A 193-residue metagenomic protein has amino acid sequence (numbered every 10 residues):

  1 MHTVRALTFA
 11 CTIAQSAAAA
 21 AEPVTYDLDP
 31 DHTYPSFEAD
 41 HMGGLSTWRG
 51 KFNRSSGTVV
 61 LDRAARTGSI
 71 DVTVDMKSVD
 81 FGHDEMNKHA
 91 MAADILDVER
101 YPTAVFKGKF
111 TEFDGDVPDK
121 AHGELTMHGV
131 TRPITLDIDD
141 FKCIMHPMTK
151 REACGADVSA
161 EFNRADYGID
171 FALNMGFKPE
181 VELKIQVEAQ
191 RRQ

Functional and structural regions predicted by a protein language model:
M1-T12: Sec-dependent signal peptide recognition, specifically the positively charged N-region followed immediately by
A14-S16: N-terminal signal peptide c-region/cleavage motif recognized by signal peptidases
A20-Q193: Low-complexity, acidic/polar, glycine-enriched regions of mature
